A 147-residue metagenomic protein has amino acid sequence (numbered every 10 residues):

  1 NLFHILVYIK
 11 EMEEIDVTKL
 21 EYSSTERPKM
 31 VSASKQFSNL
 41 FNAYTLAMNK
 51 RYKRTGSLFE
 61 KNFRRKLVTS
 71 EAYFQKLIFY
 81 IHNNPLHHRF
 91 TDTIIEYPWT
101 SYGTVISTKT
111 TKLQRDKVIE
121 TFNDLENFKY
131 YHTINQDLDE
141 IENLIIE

Functional and structural regions predicted by a protein language model:
N1-E147: Short catalytic/metal-binding and nucleic-acid-binding patches
